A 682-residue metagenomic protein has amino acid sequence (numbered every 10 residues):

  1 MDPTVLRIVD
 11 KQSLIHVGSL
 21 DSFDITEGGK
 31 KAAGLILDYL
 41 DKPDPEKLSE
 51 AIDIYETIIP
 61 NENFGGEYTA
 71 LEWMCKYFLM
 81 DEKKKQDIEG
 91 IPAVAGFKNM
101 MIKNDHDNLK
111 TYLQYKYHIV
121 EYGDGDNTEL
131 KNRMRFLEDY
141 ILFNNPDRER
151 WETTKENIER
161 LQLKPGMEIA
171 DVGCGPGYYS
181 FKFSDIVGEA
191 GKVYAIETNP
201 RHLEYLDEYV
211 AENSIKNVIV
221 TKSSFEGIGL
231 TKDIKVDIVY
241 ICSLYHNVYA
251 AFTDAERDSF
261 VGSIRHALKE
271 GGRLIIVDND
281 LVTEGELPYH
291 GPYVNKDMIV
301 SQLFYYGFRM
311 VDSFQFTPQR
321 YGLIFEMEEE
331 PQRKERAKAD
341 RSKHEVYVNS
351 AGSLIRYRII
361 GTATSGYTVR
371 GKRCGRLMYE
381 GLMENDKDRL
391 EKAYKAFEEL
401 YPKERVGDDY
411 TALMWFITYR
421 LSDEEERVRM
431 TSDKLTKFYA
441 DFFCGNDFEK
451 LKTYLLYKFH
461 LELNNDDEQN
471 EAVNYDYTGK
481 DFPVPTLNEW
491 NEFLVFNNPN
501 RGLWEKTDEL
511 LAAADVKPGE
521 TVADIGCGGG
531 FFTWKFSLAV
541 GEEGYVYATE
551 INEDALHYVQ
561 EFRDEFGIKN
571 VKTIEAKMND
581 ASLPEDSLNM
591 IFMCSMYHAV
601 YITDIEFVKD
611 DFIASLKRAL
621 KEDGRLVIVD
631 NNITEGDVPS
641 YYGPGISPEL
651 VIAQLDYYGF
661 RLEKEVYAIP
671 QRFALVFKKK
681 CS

Functional and structural regions predicted by a protein language model:
V9-L37, D41-P43, K47, I52-P60 (+14 more regions): Class I SAM-dependent transferase core
G166-G175, G519-G528: Conserved class I S-adenosyl-L-methionine
D185, E256-E270, L538, V608-E622: A short glycine-rich, Lys/Arg-flanked "PGG" loop and its adjoining helix->strand segment in the class I
N199, N552-E553: Conserved SAM/SAH-binding beta-strand->alpha-helix loop
L230-V239, A581-I591: A short acidic, Gly/Pro-enriched loop at the edge of an enzyme's catalytic core that lines a small-molecule cofactor
D237-A255, N589-V608: A short SAM/SAH-binding and catalytic strip from SAM-dependent methyltransferases
G271-D278, D623-D630: Conserved beta-strand signature within the Rossmann-like core of class I S-adenosyl-L-methionine
